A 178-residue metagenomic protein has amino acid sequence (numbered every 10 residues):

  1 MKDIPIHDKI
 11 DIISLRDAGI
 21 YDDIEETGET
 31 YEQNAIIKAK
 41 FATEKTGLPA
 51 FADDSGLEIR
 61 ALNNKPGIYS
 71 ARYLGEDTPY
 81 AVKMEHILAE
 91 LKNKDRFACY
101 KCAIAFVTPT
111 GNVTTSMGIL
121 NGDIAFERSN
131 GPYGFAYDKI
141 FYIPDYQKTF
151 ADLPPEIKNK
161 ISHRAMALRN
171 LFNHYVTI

Functional and structural regions predicted by a protein language model:
M1-I178: Anionic-ligand binding patches
